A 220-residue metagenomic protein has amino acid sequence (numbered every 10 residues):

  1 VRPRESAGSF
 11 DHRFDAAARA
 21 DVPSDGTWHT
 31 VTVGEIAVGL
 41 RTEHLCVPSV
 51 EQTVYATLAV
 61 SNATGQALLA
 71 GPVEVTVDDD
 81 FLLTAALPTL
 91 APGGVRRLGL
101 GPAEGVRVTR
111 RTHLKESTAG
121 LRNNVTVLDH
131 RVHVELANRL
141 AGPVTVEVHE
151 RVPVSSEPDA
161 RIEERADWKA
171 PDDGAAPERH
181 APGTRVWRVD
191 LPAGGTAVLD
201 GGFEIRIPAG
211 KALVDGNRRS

Functional and structural regions predicted by a protein language model:
V1-H133, L140-S220: Intrinsically disordered, low-complexity Ser/Thr/Pro/Gly-rich interaction regions that scaffold/cooperate
